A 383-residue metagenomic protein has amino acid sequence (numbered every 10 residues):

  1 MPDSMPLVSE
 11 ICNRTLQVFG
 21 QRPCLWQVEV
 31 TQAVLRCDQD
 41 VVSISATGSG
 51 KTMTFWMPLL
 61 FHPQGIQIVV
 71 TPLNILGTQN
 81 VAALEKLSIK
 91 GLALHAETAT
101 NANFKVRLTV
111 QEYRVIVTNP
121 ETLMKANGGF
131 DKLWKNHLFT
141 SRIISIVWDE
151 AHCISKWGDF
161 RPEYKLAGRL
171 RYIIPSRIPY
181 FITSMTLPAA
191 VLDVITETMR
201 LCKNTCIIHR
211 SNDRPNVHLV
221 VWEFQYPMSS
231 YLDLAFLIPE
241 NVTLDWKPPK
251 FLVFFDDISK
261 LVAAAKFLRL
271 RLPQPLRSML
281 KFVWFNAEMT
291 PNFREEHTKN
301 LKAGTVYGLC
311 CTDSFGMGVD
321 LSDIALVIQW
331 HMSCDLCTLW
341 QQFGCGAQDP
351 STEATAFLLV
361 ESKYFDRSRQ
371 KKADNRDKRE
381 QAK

Functional and structural regions predicted by a protein language model:
M1-A46: Conserved pre-motif I regulatory segment
C37-M57, T183: Walker A/P-loop
T52-M53, F61, G65-T98, N119-M124 (+2 more regions): Conserved Walker A/P-loop ATP-binding site and its immediately adjacent core in helicase/helicase-like ATPase domains
Q67-P72, V117, Y180-I182, P249-D257 (+1 more regions): Conserved RecA-like ASCE P-loop NTPase motor core of nucleic-acid helicases/translocases
L108-K132, N300-V319: Conserved two-lobed SF2 helicase motor
E121-P179: SF2 helicase catalytic motif II
R171-P179, T183-V242: Interdomain hinge/linker at the junction between the two RecA-like core domains of SF2 helicases
S229-L232, N241-K383: C-terminal helicase lobe
